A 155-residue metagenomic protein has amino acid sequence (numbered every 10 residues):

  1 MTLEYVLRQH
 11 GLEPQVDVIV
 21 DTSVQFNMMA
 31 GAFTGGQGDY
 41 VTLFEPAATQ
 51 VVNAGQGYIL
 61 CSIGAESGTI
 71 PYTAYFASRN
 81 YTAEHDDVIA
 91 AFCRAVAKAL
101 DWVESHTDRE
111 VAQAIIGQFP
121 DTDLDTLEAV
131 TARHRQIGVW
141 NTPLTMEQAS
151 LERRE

Functional and structural regions predicted by a protein language model:
M1-A54, G68-T69, Q148-E152: Bilobed "Venus flytrap"/periplasmic-binding protein-like clamshell domains and structurally analogous long
V16, T42, L60, D125-T126: A generic structural-conservation signal
V20, I59-L60, Y75: Generic preference for hydrophobic
Q50-G64, D123: Ligand-binding "clamshell"
I63-P71: A structural motif
P71-D87: A bilobed periplasmic-binding-protein/Venus flytrap-type ligand-binding module shared by bacterial periplasmic
A83-E155: Secondary-structure end/capping motifs
